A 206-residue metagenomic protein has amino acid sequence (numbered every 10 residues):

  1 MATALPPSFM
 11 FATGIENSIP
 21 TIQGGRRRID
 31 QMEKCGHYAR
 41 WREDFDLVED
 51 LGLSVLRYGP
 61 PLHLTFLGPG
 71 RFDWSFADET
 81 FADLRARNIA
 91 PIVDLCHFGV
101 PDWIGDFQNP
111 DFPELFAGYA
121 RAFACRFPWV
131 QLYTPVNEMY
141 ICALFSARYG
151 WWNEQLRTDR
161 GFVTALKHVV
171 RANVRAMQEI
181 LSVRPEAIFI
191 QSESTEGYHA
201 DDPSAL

Functional and structural regions predicted by a protein language model:
A2-A12, F81-L206: Active-site region of glycoside hydrolase catalytic domains
A2-Q31, D46, V55-P60: N-terminal regions that are enriched for targeting/export leaders and immediately downstream pro/stem segments
G14, P20, K34-G36, V55 (+1 more regions): Glycan-recognition patch characteristic of GH18 chitinases/ENGases and related GlcNAc/peptidoglycan-binding proteins
N17-P20, P61-F66, F98-W103, Y140: Conserved radical SAM core fold
R26-R40, Q108-P113: Active-site mouth loops of central-metabolism enzymes
C35-P61, D83: Catalytic domains of carbohydrate-active enzymes, especially glycoside hydrolases
C35-R40, L62-S75, Y140-C142, G197-H199: Acidic-and-aromatic substrate-binding clefts and catalytic sites of carbohydrate-active enzymes
L51-E79, V93, W103: Aromatic-lined carbohydrate-binding/catalytic grooves of carbohydrate-active enzymes
